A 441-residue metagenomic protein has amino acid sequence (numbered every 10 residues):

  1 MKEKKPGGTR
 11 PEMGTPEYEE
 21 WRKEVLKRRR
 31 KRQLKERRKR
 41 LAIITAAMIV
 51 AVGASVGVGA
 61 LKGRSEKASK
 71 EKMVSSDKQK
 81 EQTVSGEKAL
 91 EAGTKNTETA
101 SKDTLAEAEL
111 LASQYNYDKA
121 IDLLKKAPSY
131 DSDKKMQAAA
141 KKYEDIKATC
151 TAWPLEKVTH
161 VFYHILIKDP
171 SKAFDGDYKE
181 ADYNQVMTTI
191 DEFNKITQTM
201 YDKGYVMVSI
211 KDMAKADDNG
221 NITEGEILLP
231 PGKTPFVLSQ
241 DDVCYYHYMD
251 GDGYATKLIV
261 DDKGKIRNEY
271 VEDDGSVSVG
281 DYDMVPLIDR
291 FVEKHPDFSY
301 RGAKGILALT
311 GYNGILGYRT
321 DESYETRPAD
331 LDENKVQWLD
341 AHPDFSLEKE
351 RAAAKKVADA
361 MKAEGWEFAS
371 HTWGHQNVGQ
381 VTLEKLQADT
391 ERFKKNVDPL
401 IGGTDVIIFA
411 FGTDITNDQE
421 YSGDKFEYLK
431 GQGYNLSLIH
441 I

Functional and structural regions predicted by a protein language model:
M1-K95, A108: Gram-positive cell-envelope targeting signals
W21, G63-T151, L155-E156: N-terminal, intrinsically disordered, polar/charged segments of Gram-positive cell-envelope systems that serve as
D103, E107, K119-D122, T188-K195 (+8 more regions): Extracytoplasmic/secreted proteins, especially bacterial periplasmic and envelope-associated proteins
E156-G176, G220-I222, L229-F236, V243-I415: Metal-dependent polysaccharide deacetylase catalytic core of the NodB/CE4 family, i.e., the active-site-bearing domain
S171-G220: N-terminal carbohydrate-binding/catalytic regions of secreted carbohydrate-active enzymes
A410-F411, Q419-L436: Membrane-proximal bilayer-interacting regions
I439-I441: Conserved small/polar residues in nucleotide/adenosyl-binding loops
